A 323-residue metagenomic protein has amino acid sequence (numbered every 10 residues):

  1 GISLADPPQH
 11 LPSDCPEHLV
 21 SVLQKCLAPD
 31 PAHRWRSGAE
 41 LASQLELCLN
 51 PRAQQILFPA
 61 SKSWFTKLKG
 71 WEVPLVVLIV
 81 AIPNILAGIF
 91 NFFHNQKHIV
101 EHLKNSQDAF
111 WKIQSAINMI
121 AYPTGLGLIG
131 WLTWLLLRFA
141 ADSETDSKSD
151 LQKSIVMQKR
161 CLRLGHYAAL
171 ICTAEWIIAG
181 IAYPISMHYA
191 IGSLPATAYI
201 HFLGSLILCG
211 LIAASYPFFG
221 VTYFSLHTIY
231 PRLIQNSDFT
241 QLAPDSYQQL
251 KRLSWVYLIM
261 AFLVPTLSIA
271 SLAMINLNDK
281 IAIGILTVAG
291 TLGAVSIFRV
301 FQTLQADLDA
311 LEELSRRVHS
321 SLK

Functional and structural regions predicted by a protein language model:
G1-R52: C-terminal lobe helix-coil module of Hanks-type protein kinase domains
A53, W131-H166, G192-S193, F219-K251 (+1 more regions): Cytoplasmic membrane-interface regions of multi-pass membrane proteins
Q54-S115: Regulatory extensions appended to serine/threonine kinase catalytic cores
F65-I79, I155-I181, L242-T266: Loop-to-transmembrane boundary segments
I89-H102, I181-A196, T266-N278: Juxtamembrane "helix-exit" motif on the non-cytosolic side of transmembrane helices
N105-I120, S193-L208, A270-T291: Hydrophobic alpha-helical transmembrane segments
G125-L128, F202-V221, K280-Q302: Alpha-helical membrane-embedded segments
L258-E312: Interfacial "cap-and-anchor" motif at the non-cytosolic start of specific transmembrane alpha-helices
